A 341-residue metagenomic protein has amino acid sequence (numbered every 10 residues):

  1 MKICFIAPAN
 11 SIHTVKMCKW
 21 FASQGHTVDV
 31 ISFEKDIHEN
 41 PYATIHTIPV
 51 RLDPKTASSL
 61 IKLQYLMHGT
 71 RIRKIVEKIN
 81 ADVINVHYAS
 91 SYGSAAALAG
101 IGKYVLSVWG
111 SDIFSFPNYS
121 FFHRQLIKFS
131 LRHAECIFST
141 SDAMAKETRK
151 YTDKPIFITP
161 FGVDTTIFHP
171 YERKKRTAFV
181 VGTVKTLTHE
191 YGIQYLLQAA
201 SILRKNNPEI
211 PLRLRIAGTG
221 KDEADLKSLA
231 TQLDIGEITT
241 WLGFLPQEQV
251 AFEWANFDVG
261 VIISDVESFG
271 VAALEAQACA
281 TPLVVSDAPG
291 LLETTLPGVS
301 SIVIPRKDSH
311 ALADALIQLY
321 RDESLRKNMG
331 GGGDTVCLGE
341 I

Functional and structural regions predicted by a protein language model:
C4, K174-I202, R215: Conserved donor-binding/catalytic core segment of Leloir-type glycosyltransferases
I12, K16-K19, T186-I202, K221-K227 (+1 more regions): A conserved mid-protein helix/loop that constitutes part of the nucleotide-sugar donor-binding site
L106, I127-P170: Donor nucleotide-sugar binding/catalytic pocket of nucleotide-sugar-dependent glycosyltransferases
L131, F244-L245, F252-F257: Short alpha-helical donor nucleotide-sugar binding micro-motif in glycosyltransferases
K227-L245: Nucleotide-activated donor-binding/catalytic signature segment of Leloir-type glycosyltransferases, i.e., the conserved
D265: Aromatic "clamp/platform" in nucleotide-sugar-dependent glycosyltransferases that forms part of the donor/acceptor
P282-V285, T295: Short hydrophobic beta-strand element within catalytic cores of glycosyltransferases and related nucleotide-activated
P297-G298, I302-S309, Q318-E323: Conserved acidic donor-binding segment of nucleotide-sugar-dependent glycosyltransferases
